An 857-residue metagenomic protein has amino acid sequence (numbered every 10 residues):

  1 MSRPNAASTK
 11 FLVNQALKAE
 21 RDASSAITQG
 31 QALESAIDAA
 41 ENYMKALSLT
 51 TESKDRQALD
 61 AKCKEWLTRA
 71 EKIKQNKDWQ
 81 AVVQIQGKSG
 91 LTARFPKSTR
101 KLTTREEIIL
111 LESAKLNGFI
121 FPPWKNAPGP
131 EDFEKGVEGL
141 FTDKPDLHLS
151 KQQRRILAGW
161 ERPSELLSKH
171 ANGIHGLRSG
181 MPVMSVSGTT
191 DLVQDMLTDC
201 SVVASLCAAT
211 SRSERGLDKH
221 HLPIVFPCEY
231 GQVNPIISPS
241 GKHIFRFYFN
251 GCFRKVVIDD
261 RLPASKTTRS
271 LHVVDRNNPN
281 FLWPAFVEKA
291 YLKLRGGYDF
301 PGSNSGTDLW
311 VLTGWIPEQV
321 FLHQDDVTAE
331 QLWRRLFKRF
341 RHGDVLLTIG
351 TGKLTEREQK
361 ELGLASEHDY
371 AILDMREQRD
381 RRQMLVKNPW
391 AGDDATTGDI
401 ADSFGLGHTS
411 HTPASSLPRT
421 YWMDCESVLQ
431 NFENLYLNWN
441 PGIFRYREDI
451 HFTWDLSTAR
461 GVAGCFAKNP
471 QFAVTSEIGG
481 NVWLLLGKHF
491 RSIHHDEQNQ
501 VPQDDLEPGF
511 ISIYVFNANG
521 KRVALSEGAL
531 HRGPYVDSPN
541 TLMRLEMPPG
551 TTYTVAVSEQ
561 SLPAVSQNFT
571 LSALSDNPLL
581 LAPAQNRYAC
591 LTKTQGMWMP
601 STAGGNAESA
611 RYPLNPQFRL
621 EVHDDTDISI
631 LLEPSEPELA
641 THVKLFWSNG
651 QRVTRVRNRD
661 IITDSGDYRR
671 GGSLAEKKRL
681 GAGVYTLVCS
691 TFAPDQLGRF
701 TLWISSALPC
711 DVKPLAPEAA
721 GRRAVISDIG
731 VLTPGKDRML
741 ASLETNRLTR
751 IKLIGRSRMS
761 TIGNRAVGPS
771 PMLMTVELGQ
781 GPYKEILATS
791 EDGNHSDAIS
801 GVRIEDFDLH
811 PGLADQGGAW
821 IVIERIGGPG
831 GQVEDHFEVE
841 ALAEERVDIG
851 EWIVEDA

Functional and structural regions predicted by a protein language model:
S2-A857: Structured alpha-helical subdomains that flank or immediately precede key functional sites
